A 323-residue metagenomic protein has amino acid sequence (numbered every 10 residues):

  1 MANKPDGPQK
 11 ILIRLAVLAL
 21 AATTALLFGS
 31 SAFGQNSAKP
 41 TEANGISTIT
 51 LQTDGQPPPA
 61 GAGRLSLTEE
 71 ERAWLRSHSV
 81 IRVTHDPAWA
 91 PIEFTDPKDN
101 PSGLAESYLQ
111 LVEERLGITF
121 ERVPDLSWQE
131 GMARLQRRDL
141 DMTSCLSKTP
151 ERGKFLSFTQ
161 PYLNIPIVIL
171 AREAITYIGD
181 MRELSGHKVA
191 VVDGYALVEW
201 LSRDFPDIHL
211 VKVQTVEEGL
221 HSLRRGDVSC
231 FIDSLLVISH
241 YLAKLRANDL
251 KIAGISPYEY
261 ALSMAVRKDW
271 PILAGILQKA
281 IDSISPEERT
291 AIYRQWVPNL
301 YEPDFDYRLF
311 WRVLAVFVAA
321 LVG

Functional and structural regions predicted by a protein language model:
M1-I11: N-terminal secretory signal peptides that target proteins for export/translocation
A16-L27: Bacterial N-terminal signal peptides
Q35-A73, E106-R115, E173-K188, V192-V198 (+3 more regions): Extended ligand-binding regions for polar small-molecule ligands
P40-K154, H209-V216, L220-H221, L277: Extracytoplasmic small-molecule ligand-binding "clamshell" domains of the periplasmic binding protein/Venus flytrap
E93-P97, L109-T119, T159-Q160, D180-E183 (+2 more regions): Ligand-binding cleft/hinge of the Venus flytrap
Q129, A133-Q136, C145-F155, W200-R203 (+1 more regions): A ligand-binding cleft/hinge motif common to bilobed small-molecule-binding domains
L156-N164, V168, V211, A247-Y258 (+1 more regions): Short beta-strand->loop
E302-G323: Alpha-helical transmembrane signal-anchor helices
